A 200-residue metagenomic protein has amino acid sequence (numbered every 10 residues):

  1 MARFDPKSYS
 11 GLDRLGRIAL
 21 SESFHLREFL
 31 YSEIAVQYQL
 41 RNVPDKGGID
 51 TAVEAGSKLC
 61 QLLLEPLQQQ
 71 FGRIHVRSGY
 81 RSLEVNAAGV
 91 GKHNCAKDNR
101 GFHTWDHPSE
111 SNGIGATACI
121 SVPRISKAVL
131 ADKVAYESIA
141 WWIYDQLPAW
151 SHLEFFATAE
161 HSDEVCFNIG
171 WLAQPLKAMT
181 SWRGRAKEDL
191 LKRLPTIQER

Functional and structural regions predicted by a protein language model:
F4, F24, F29, F71 (+3 more regions): Phenylalanine-focused residue identity feature
F4-I49: N-terminal, Lys/Arg- and Ser/Thr-rich interaction peptides
D5, S10, R14-L20, L64-P66 (+4 more regions): Homeobox/homeodomain signature
E33-P148: Cell-envelope/glycan interface and biosynthesis
D106-R200: Catalytic cores and adjacent binding grooves of peptidoglycan-active enzymes
